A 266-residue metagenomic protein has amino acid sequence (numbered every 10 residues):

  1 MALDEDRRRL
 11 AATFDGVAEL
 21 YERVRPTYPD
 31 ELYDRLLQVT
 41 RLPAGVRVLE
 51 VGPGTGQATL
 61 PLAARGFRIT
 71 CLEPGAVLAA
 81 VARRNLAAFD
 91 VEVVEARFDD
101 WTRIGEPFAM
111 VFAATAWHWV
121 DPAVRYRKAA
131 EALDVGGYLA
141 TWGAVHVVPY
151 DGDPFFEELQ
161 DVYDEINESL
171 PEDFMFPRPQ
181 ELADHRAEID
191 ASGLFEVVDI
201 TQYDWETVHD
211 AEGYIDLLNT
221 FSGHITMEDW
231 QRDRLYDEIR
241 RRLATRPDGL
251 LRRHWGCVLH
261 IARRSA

Functional and structural regions predicted by a protein language model:
M1-P43: Conserved class I S-adenosyl-L-methionine
R47, T55-W101: Class I SAM-dependent methyltransferase SAM/SAH-binding core
V51: Conserved beta-strand/loop positions that form the S-adenosyl-L-methionine
W101-V111: A short acidic, Gly/Pro-enriched loop at the edge of an enzyme's catalytic core that lines a small-molecule cofactor
V120-A129: A short, conserved alpha-helix within the catalytic core of class I
A130, D134-D204: Conserved catalytic/acceptor-binding region of the Class I
P179-A266: Conserved Class I S-adenosyl-L-methionine
